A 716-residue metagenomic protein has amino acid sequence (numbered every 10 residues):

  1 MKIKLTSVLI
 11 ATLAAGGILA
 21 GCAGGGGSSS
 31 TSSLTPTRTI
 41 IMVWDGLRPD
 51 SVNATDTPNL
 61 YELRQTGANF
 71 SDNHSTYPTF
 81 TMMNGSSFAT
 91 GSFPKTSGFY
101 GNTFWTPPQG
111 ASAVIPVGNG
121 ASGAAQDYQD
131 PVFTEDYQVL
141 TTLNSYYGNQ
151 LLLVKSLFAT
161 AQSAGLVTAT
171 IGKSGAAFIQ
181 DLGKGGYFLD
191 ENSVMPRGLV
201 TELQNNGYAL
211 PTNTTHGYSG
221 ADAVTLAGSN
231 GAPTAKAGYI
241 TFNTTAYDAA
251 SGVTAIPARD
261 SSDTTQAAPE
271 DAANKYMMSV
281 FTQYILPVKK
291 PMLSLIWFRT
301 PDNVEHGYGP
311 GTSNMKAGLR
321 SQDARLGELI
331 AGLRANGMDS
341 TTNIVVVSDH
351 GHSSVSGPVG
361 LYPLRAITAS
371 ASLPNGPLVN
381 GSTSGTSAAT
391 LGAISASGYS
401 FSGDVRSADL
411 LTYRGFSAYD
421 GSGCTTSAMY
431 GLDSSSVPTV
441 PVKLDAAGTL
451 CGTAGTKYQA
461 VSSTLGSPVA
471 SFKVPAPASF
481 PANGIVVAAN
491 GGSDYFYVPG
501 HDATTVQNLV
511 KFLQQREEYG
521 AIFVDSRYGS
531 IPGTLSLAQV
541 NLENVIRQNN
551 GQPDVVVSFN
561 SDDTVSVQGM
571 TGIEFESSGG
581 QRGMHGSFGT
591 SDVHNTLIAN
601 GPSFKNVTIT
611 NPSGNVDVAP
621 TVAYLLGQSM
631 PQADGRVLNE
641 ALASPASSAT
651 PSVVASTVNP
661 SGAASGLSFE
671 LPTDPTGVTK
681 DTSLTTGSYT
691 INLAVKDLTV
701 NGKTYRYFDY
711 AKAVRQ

Functional and structural regions predicted by a protein language model:
I10-T12, G16-T35: Bacterial Sec-dependent N-terminal signal peptides
P36-R48, E62-R64, F88, A161 (+8 more regions): Beta-strand elements within well-structured catalytic alpha/beta cores of enzymes that handle phosphate/sulfate esters
D50-T103, V167-I171: Short, structured active-site-proximal loop/turn typified by the sulfatase FGly-forming signature C/S-X-P-X-R
N59, S321-A366, G431, L450-G452 (+4 more regions): Metal-dependent active-site segment of extracytoplasmic phospho-/sulfohydrolases and closely related
S92-F93, F99-G309, K457-Y458, V487-P499 (+2 more regions): His/Asp/Glu-rich, glycine-adjacent segments that coordinate divalent cations and/or stabilize oxyanion chemistry on
P94-S97, T168-A169, G185-I240, M315-A324 (+3 more regions): Acidic, His- and aromatic-enriched active-site or binding-groove loops in soluble protein domains that engage sugars
Q150-K155, A408-D409, Y413-T621: Active-site neighborhoods of enzymes that stabilize oxyanions during catalysis
A267-I296, P301-T342, P377-G385, I394-S395 (+4 more regions): A long, amphipathic alpha-helix that forms part of the scaffold/cap immediately adjacent to metal-dependent active
